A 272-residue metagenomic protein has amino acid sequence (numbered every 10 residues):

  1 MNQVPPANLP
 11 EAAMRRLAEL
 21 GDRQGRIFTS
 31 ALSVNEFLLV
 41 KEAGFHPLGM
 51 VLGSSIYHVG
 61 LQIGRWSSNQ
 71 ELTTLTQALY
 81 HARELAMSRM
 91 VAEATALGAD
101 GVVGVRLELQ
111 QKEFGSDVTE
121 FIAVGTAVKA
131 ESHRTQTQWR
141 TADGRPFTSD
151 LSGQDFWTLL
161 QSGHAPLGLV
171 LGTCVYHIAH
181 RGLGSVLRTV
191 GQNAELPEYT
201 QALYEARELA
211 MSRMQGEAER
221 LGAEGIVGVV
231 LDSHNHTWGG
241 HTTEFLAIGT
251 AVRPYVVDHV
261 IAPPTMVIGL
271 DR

Functional and structural regions predicted by a protein language model:
M1-L75, D117-Y199, T250-R272: Intrinsic disorder/low-complexity detector
R23, N35-F37, S88, Q111-E113 (+3 more regions): Residue-level detector of functional hotspots within protein domains
F28-E36, L85-A86, G104-R106, T148-D155 (+2 more regions): Short amphipathic alpha-helical surface micro-motifs
V51, I56, R65-R106, V170 (+1 more regions): Short, well-ordered alpha-helical segments
A82-Q136: Hydrophobic, ordered structural segments
G101-E113, G225-T237, H259-P264, I268: Short, conserved loop-to-beta-strand elements that form functional interface hotspots
L196-P197, G216-G225, V229-V260: C-terminal functional regions that serve as terminal interaction/effector modules
